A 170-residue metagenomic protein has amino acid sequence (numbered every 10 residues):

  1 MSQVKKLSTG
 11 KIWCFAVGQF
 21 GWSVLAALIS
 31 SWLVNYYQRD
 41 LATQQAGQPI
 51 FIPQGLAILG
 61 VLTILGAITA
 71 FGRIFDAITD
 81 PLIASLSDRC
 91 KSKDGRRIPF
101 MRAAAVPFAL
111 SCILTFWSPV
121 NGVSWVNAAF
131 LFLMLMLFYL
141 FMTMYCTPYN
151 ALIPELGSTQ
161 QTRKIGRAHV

Functional and structural regions predicted by a protein language model:
S2-R167: Membrane-embedded alpha-helical bundles of multi-pass transporters/translocases, especially carrier/permease families
